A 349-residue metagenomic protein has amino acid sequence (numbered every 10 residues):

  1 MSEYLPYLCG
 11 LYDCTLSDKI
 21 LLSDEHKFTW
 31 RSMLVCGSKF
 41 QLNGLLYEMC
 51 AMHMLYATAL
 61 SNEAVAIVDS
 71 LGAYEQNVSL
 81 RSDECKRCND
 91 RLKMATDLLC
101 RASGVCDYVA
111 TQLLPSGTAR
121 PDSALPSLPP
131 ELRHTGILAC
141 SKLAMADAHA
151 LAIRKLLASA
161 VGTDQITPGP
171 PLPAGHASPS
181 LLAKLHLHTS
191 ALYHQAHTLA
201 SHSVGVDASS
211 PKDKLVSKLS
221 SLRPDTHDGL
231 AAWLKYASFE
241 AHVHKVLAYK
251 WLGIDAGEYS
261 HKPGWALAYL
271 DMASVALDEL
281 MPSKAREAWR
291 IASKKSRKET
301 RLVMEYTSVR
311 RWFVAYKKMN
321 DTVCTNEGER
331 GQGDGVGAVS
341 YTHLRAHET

Functional and structural regions predicted by a protein language model:
M1-L45: Extreme N-terminal leader/anchor segments
K19-M33, T96-P121, H186, S190-Y193 (+2 more regions): Helix-turn-helix repeat elements of alpha-solenoid scaffolds
V35-C36, N62-V109, L114-S116, R120-P126 (+4 more regions): Short coil/linker segments at helix-helix boundaries
S38-K39, A119-S141: Intrinsically disordered, low-complexity acidic/Ser/Thr-rich segments used as protein-protein interaction/activation
L132-V216, M272-A273: Alpha-helical scaffold segments of alpha-solenoid architecture
L187, A191-T325: Structured C-terminal portions of repeat-based eukaryotic scaffold domains
T342-T349: Conserved small/polar residues in nucleotide/adenosyl-binding loops
